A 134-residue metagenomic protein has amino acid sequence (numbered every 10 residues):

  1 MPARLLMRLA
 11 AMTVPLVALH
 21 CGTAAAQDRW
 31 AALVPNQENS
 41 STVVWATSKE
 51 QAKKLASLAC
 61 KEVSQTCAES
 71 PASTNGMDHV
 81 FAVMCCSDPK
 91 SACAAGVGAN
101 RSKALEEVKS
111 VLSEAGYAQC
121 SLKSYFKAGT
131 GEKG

Functional and structural regions predicted by a protein language model:
M1-A11: Bacterial N-terminal signal peptides that target proteins for export
A11-V14, M77: Low-complexity, intrinsically disordered short peptide segments enriched in small/polar/basic residues
L16-T23: C-terminal segment of classical bacterial N-terminal signal peptides
A24-G134: Secreted/extracellular ectodomain signature
